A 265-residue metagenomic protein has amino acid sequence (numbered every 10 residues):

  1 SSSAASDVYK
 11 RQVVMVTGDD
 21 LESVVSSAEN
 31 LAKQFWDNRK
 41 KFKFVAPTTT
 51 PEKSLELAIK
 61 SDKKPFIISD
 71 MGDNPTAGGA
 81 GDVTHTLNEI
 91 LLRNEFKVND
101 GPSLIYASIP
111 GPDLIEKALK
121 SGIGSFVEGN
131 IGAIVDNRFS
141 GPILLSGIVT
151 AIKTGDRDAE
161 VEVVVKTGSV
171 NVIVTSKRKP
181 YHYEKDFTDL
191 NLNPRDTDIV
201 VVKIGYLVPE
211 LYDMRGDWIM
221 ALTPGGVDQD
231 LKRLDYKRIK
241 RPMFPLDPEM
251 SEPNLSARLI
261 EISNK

Functional and structural regions predicted by a protein language model:
S1-A5, Y9: Single conserved hydrophobic/aromatic residue that forms the stacking wall/gate of nucleotide- or nucleobase-binding
R11-V13, G18-D20, A32-F66, T76: Metallocofactor- and cofactor-centric catalytic cores in central/energy metabolism, strongly enriched
V14, W36-R39, R157-K265: Extended hydrophobic packing segments that form well-structured cores
D19-L21, G72-P75, G111-P112, V170 (+2 more regions): Short, glycine-/Ser/Thr-/acidic-enriched flexible segments
L21-A28: Short, conserved charged micro-motifs
E29-K33, D82-E95, G122-I123, T188-N193 (+1 more regions): Short, solvent-exposed amphipathic alpha-helical segments in soluble enzyme and RNA/protein-processing domains
K64-D70, V200: Generic beta-sheet signal
N74-K166: C-terminal catalytic subdomain
